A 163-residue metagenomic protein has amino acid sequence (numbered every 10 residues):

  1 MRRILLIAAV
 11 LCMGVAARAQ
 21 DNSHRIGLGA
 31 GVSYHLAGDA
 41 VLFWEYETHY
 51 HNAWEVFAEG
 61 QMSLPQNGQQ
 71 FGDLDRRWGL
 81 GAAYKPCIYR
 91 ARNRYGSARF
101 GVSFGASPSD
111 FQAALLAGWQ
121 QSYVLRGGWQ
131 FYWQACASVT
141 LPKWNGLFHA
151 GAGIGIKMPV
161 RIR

Functional and structural regions predicted by a protein language model:
M1-I4, Q20: Positively charged n-region of N-terminal signal peptides that target proteins for export
I4-V15: Sec-dependent N-terminal signal peptides
A19-S63, G68, K157-R163: Short glycine/proline- and aromatic-enriched beta-strand/turn motifs that initiate or cap beta-hairpins
L28-V41, Q66-D75, F104-A114, V139-H149: Solvent-exposed loop/turn segments connecting transmembrane beta-strands in outer-membrane beta-barrel proteins
E45-F131: Gram-negative (and chloroplast) outer-membrane scaffold detector with strong preference for beta-barrel transmembrane
L80, G146-R163: Outer-membrane beta-barrel "beta-signal"
Y132-S138: Short helix/strand-capping connector loops at secondary-structure junctions
